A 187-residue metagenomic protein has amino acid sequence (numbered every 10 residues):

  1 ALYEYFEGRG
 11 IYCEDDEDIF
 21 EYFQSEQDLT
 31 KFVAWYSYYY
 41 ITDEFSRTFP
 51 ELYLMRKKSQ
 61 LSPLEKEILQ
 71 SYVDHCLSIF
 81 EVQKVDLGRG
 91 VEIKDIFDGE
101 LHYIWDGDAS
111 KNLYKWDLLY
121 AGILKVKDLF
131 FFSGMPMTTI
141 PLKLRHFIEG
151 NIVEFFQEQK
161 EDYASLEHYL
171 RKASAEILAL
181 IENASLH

Functional and structural regions predicted by a protein language model:
Y3-Q83: Accessory interdomain/linker segments of ATP-dependent helicases and helicase-like nucleic-acid enzymes that mediate
S71, F97-D98: Eukaryotic chromatin- and chromosome-associated nuclear factors, especially histone mark writers/erasers/readers
R89-I93: Short aromatic-glycine-enriched beta-strand elements
E100-W105: A short macromolecule-binding patch
D106-G122: Short nucleic-acid-contacting surface segments enriched for D/E, G, S/T with interspersed K/R
G122-L129, M137-T138: Short, charged beta-turn/beta-strand-edge "cap" motif at the junction between a beta-strand and an adjacent loop
F132-S133, M137, R145-H187: C-terminal effector modules of nucleic-acid-centric enzymes and ribosome-associated factors
